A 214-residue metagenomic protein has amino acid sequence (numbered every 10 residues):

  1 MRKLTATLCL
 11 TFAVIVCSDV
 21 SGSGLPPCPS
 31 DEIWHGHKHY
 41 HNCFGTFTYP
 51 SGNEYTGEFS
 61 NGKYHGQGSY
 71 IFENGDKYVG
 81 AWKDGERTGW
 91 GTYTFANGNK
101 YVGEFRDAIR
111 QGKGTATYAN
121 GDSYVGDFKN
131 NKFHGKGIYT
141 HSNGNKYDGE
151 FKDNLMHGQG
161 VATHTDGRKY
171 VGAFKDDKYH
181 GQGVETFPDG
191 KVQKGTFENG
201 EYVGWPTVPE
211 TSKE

Functional and structural regions predicted by a protein language model:
M1-L8: Bacterial N-terminal signal peptides that target proteins for export
T5, C17-E214: Glycine/tyrosine- and acidic-biased, solvent-exposed loop/turn segments at the edges of beta-strands
F12-V16: Hydrophobic core
